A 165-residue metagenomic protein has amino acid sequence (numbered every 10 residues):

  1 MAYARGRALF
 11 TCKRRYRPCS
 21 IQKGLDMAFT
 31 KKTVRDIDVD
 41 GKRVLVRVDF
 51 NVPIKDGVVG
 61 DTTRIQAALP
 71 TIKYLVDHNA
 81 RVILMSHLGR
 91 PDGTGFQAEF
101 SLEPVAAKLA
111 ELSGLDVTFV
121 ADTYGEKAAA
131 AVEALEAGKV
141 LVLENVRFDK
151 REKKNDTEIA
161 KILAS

Functional and structural regions predicted by a protein language model:
R7-D26: Short, Lys/Arg-enriched N-terminal segments with co-localized hydrophobic residues within the first ~10-30 amino acids
K23-S165: Active-site loop-to-helix "anion-binding N-cap" substructures in soluble metabolic enzymes
